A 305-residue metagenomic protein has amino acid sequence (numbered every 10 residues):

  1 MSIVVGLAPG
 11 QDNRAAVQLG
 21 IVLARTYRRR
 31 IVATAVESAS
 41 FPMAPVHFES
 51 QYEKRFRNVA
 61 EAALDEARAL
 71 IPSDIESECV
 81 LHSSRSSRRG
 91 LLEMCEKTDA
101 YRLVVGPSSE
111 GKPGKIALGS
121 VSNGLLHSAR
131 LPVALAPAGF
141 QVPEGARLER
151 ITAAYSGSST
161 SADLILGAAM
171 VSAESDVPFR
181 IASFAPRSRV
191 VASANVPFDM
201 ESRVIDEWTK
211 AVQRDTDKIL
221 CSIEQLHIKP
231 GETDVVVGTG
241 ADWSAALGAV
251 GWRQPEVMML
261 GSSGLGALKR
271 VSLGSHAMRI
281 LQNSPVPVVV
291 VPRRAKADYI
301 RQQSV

Functional and structural regions predicted by a protein language model:
M1-S50, D74, E149-S202, Q225-D234 (+3 more regions): Small/aliphatic-rich secondary-structure junction motif
P9, R102-G124, A146, V257-N283 (+1 more regions): Glycine-rich, Arg-bearing micro-motifs that act as flexible, cationic patches
A16, A44, I116, A146 (+5 more regions): Short, well-ordered secondary-structure micro-motifs
S50-A62, E201-R214: A short acidic, glycine-rich active-site loop that binds or catalyzes chemistry on phosphate/adenosine moieties
A69-L103, E224-M258, A295-V305: Structural beta-alpha unit
V104-P107, P132-G139, V288-P292: Short beta-strand elements of ligand-binding domains
S122-V142: Short, structured interface segments
Q141-E149: Intrinsically disordered, low-complexity Ser/Thr-rich linker and spacer segments in cell-wall-related proteins
